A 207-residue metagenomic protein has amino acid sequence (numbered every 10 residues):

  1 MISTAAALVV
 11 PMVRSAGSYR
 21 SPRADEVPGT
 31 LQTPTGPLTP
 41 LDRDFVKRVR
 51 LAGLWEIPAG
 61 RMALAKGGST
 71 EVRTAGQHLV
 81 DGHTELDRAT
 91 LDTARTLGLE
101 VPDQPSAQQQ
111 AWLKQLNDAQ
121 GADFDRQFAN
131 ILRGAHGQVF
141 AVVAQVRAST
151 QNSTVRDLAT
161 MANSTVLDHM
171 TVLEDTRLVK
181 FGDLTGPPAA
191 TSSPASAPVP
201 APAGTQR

Functional and structural regions predicted by a protein language model:
M1-R207: His/Met- and acidic-residue-enriched segments that coordinate or traffic transition-metal cofactors and support
